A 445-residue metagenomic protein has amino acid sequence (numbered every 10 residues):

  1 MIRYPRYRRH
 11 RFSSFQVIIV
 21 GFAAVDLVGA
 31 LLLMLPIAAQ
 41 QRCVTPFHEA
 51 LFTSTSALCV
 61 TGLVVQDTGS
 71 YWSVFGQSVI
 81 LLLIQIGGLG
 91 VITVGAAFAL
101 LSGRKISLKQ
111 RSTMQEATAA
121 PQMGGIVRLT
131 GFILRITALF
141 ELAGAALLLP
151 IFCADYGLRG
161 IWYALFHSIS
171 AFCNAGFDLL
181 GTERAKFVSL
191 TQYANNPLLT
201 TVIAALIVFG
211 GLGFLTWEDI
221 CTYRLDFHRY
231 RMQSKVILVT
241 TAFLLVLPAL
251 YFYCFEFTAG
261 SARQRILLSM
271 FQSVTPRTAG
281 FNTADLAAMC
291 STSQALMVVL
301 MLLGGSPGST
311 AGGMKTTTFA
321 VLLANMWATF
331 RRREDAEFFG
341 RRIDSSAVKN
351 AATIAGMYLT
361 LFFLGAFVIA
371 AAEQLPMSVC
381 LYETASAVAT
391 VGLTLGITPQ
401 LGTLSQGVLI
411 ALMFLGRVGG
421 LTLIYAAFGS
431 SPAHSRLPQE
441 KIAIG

Functional and structural regions predicted by a protein language model:
M1-G445: Membrane-proximal intracellular helices of multi-pass ion channels
